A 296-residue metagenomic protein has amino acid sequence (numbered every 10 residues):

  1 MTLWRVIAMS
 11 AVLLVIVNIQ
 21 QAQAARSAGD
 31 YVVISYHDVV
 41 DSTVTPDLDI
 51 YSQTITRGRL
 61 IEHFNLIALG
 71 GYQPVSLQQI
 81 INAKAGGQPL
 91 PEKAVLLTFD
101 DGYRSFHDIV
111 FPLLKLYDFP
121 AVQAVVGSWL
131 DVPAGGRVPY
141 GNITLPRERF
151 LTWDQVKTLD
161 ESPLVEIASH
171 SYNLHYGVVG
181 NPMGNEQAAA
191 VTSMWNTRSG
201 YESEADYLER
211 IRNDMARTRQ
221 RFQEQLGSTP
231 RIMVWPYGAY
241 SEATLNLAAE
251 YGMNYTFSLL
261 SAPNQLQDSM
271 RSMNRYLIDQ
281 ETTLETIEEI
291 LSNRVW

Functional and structural regions predicted by a protein language model:
M1-M9: N-terminal Sec-pathway targeting helices
S10-A11, A22: Cleavable N-terminal signal peptides
I16-V95, R275: N-terminal pre-catalytic segment of deacetylase/amide-hydrolase enzymes
I34-V40, K93-V95, K115-S241, M273: Metal-dependent polysaccharide deacetylase catalytic core of the NodB/CE4 family, i.e., the active-site-bearing domain
D41-P46, G177, E281-T283: Short, solvent-exposed loop/turn elements at domain surfaces
I55-P89, Q223-Q225, L245, A249-T283 (+1 more regions): C-terminal domain-boundary segment and adjacent tail
E92-A94, T98, G102-V110: Membrane-embedded segments
I109-L113, A243-L247: A short acidic, amphipathic alpha-helical/loop segment
